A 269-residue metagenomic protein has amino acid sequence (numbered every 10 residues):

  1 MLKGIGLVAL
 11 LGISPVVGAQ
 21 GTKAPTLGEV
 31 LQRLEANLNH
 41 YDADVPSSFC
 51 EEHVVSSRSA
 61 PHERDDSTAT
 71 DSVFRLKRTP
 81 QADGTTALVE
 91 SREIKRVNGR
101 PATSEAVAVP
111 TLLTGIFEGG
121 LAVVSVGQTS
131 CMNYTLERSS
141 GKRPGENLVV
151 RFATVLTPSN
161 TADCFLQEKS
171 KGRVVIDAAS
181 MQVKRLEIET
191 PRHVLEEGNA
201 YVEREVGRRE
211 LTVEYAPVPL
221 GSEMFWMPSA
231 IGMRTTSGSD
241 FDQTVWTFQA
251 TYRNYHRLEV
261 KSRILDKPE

Functional and structural regions predicted by a protein language model:
M1-G6: Bacterial N-terminal signal peptides that target proteins for export
L7-V8, T103: Residue-level detector of alpha-helical transmembrane segments in integral membrane proteins
A9-A19: Hydrophobic h-region of N-terminal signal peptides that target proteins for export in Gram-negative bacteria
Q20-K171, A178-K184, E189-E269: Structured extracytoplasmic
